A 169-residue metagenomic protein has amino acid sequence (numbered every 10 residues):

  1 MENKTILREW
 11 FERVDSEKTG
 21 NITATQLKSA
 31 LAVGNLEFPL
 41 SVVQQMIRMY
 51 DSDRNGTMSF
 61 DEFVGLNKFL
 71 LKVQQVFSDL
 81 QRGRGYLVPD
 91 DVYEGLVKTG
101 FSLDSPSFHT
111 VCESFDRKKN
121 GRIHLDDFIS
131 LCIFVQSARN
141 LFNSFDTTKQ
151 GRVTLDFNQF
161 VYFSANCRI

Functional and structural regions predicted by a protein language model:
M1-M49, R54-E94, F101-V111, L125 (+1 more regions): EF-hand Ca2+-binding helix-loop-helix modules
S114-R117, I129: Alpha-helical scaffolds that organize eukaryotic protein assemblies
R139-I169: C-terminal interaction modules of eukaryotic adaptor/scaffold proteins
